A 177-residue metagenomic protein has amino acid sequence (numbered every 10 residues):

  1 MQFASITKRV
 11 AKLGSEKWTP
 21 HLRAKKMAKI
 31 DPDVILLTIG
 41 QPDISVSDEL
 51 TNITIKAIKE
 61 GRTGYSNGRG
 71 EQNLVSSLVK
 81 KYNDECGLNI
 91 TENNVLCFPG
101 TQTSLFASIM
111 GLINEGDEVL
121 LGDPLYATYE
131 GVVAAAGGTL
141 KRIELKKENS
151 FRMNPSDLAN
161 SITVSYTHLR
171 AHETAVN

Functional and structural regions predicted by a protein language model:
M1-I6, L120: An N-terminal domain-start capping segment
F3, R9-G100, A107: N-terminal small-domain helix-loop-helix segment of the aminotransferase-like
I35-T38, R142-E144, L169-R170: Short beta-strands and strand-loop turn motifs
Q41, Q72, Q102, Y126 (+1 more regions): Residue-level detector of flexible, active-site-proximal loop/helix-junction positions within diverse enzyme catalytic
G100, G116, E173: Conserved phosphate-binding and hydrolysis motifs of nucleotide-dependent enzymes
S104-L105, Y129: Short, hydrophobic alpha-helical packing/hinge segments within bilobed ligand-binding/sensory domains
M110-Y166: PLP-dependent aminotransferase-like
H168-A171, A175-N177: Single conserved hydrophobic/aromatic residue that forms the stacking wall/gate of nucleotide- or nucleobase-binding
